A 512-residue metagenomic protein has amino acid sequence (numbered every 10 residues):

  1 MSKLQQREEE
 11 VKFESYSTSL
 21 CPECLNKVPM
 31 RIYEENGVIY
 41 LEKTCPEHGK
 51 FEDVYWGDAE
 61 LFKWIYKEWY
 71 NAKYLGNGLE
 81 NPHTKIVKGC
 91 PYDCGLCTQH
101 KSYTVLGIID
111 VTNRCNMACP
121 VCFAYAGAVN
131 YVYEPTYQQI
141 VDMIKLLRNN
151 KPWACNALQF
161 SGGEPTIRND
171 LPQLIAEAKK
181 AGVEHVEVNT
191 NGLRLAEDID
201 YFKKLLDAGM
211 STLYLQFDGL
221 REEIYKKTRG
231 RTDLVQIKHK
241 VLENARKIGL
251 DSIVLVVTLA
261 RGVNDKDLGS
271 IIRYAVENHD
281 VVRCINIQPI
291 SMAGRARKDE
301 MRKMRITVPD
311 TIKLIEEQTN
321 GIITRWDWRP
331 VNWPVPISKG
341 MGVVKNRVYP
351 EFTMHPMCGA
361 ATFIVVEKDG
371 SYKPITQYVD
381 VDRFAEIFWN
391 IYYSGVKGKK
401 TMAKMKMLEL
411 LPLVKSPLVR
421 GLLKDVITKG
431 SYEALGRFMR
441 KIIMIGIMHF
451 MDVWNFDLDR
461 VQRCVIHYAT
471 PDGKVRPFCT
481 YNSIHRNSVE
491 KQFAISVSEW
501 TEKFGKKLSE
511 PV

Functional and structural regions predicted by a protein language model:
M1-V87, D93-G95, N346-V512: Radical SAM enzyme core and accessory elements
G37-F62, Y66-T190, R194-D200, K204 (+1 more regions): Conserved alpha-helical substructure of the radical SAM core
Y40, L106, T212, V254 (+1 more regions): Broad gene-expression machinery/nucleic-acid interaction feature
I109-V111, F123-A126, G162, T190 (+5 more regions): Glycine-rich, histidine-containing beta strand-loop boundary motifs that form or position
Y125-N130, L220-E223, M292-A293: A short, flexible beta-alpha/helix-coil linker loop
A126-E134, K227-D233, E300-M301: Short glycine-enriched, charge-decorated loop/helix-capping segments at active-site entrances that position
V141-Q159, R168-P289: Radical SAM/AdoMet-radical enzyme domain recognition
K247-E433, R437: Radical SAM enzyme [4Fe-4S]-AdoMet core and its adjacent flexible, acidic and glycine-rich loops/tails across
